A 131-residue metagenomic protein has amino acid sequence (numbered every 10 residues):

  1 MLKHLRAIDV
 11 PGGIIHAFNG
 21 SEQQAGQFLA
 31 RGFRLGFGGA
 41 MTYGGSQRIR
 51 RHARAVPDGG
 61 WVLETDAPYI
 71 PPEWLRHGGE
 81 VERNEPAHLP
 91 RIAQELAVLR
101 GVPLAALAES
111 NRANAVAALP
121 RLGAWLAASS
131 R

Functional and structural regions predicted by a protein language model:
M1-V62, P71, A117, A127-R131: Catalytic pocket-lining loop regions of alpha/beta-barrel enzymes, especially the amidohydrolase/enolase/GH5 lineages
R50-H52, G79-E80, A106, A124: General N-terminal targeting signals
E64, E80-P90: Short glycine/threonine-rich catalytic loop with a Thr-x-Gly-x-Asp
I70-G79: A short acidic, helix-capping loop that chelates divalent metal ions and anchors anionic groups
P86-R131: Mid-to-C-terminal alpha-helical segments outside catalytic/metal-binding sites
